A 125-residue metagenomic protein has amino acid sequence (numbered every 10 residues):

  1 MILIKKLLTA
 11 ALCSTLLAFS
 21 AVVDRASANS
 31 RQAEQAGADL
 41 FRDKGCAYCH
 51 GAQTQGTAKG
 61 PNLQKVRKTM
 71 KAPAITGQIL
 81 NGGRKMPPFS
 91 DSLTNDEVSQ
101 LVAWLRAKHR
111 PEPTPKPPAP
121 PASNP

Functional and structural regions predicted by a protein language model:
M1-Q32, E112, K116-P125: N-terminal export/targeting leaders of redox proteins
L7, C13, A18, T69-A72 (+3 more regions): A generic structural micro-environment signature that highlights single residues at secondary-structure boundaries
A10, S14, Y48, Q55-T57 (+2 more regions): Residue-level detector of solvent-exposed, low-hydrophobicity positions
V22, Q64, A72, I79-N81 (+4 more regions): Generic alpha-helical propensity signal that fires on short helical segments and nearby coil/disordered stretches
N29-Q35, D39, D43-K44, A52 (+1 more regions): Flexible coil segments in periplasmic/lumen-exposed cytochrome c-class electron-transfer proteins
E34-A38, R42, Y48-K85, F89-S92: Gly/Gly-Pro-rich "capping" loops immediately C-terminal to redox-active cysteine motifs in periplasmic/lumenal
